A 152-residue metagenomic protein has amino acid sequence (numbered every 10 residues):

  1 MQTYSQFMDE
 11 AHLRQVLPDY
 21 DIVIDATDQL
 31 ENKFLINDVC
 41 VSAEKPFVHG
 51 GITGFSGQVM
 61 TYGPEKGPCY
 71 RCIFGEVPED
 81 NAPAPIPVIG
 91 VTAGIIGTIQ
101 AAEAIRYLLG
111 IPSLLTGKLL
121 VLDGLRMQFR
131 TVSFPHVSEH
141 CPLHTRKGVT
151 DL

Functional and structural regions predicted by a protein language model:
M1: Short, conserved active-site loop motifs that form the nucleotide-linked donor/cofactor pocket
Y4-L13: Conserved SAM/SAH-binding loop
H12-I22, T27-L152: Glycine-rich phosphate/adenylate-binding loop
